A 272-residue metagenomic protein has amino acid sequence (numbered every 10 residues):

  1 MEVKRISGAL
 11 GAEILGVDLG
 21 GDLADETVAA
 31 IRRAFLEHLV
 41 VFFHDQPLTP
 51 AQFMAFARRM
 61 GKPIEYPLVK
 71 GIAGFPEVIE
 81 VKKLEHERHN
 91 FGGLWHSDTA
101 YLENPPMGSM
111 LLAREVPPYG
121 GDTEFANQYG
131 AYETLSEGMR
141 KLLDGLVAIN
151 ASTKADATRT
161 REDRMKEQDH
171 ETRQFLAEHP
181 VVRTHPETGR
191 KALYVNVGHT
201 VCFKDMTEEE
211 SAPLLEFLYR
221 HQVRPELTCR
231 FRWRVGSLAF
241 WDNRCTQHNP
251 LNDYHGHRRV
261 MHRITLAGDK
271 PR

Functional and structural regions predicted by a protein language model:
E2-F240, R244-R272: Fe(II)/2-oxoglutarate oxygenase catalytic core
